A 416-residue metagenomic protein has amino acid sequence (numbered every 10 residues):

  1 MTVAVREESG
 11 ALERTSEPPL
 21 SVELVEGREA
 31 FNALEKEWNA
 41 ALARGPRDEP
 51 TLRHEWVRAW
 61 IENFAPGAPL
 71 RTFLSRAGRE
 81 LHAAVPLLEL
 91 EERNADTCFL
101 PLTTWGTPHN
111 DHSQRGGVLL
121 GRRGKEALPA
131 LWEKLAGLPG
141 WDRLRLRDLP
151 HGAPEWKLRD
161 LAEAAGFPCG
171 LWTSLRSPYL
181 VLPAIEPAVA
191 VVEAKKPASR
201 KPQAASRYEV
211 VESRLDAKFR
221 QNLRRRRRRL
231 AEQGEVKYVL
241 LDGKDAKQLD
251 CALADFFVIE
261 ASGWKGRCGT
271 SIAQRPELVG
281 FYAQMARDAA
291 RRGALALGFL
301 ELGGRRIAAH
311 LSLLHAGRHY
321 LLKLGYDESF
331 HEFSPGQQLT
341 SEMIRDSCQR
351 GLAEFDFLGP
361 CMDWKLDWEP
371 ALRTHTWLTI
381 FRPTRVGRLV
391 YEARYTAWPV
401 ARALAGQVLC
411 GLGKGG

Functional and structural regions predicted by a protein language model:
M1-G416: N-acyltransferase acceptor-side catalytic subdomain
